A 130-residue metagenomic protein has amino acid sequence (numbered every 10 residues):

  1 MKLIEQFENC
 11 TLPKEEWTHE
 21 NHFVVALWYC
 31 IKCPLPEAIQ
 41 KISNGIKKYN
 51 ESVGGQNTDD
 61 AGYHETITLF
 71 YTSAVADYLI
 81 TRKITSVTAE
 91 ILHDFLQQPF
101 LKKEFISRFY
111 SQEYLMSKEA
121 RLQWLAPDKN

Functional and structural regions predicted by a protein language model:
M1-C10: Intrinsically disordered, low-complexity serine/threonine- and proline-rich regulatory segments
N9-I84: Conserved, aromatic- and glycine-enriched, well-ordered alpha/beta core segments that occur as contiguous structural
G62-N130: A charged, amphipathic interaction segment
